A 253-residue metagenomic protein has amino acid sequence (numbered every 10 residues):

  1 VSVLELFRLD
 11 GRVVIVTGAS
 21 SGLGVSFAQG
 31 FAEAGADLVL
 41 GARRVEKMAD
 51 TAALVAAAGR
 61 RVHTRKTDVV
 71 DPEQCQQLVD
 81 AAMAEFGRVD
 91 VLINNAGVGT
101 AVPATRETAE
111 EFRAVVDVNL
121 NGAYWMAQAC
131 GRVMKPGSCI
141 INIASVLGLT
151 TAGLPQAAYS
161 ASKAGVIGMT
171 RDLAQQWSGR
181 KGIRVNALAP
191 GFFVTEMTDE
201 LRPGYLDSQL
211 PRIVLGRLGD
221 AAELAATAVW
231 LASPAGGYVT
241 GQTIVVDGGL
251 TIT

Functional and structural regions predicted by a protein language model:
S2-L6, T150, A228-V229, T240-T253: Short C-terminal tail/terminal secondary-structure segment of NAD(P)H-dependent dehydrogenase/reductase domains
S20-S21: Conserved glycine-rich cofactor-binding loop
P103-A104, T108-V116, T198, Q209: Substrate-binding pocket helix/loop in short-chain dehydrogenase/reductase
A127, S162, T170: Active-site helix of classical SDR
R132, Q175-G179, G237: Alpha-helical segment proximal to the catalytic Tyr-Lys
S145: Residue(s) in the substrate-gating loop at a strand-loop-helix junction that position the organic substrate next
G179-R184, V239-G241: Short, small/polar-rich loop/turn modules that mediate ligand/substrate recognition or access, typified
